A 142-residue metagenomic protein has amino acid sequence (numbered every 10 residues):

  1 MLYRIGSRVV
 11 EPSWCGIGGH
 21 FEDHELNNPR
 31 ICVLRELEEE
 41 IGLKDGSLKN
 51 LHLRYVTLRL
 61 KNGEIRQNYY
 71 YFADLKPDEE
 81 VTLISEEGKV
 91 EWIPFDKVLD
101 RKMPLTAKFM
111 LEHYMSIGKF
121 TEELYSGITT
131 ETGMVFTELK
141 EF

Functional and structural regions predicted by a protein language model:
M1, Y70-F72, V90-W92: Conserved hydrophobic/aromatic beta-strand scaffold that supports enzyme active sites
M1-E38, T129, M134-F142: Conserved Nudix-box catalytic region and its N-terminal flanking loop in Nudix hydrolases and closely related
I17, Q67, E86: Residues that flank catalytic or metal-binding motifs in active/ligand-binding sites
F21, L75-K76, F95-V98: Hydrophobic pocket-lining residues within nucleotide cofactor-binding pockets
K44-R54: A short coil-to-beta-strand element that immediately follows conserved catalytic motifs
T57-V81, E112-G118: Active-site-adjacent beta-strand/loop module that shapes the phosphate/pyrophosphate-binding cleft
T82-H113, T137-K140: NUDIX/MutT-family hydrolases
F120-I128: Low-complexity, intrinsically disordered Gly/Pro/Thr-rich segments
